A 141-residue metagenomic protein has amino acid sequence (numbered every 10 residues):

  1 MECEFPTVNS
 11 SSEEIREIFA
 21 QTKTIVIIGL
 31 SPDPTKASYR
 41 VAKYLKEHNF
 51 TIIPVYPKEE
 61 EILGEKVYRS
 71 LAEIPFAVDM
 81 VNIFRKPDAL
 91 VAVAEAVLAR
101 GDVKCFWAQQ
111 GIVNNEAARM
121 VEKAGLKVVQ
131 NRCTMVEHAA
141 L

Functional and structural regions predicted by a protein language model:
M1-Q21: Short N-terminal or domain-adjacent regulatory/targeting segments
F5-S11, E61-F76, N82-A92: Glycine-rich, highly charged phosphate/nucleotide-binding loops
V26-I28: Conserved beta-strand elements of the Class I
S31-T35, K43-L63: NAD(P)-binding Rossmann-fold cofactor-contacting core
H48-F50, R100-K104, A124-L126: A short helix->loop->beta-strand "cap" motif at the edges of active sites that frequently abuts
I62-E65, D79, E116-R119, E137-L141: Short, charged, surface-exposed secondary-structure boundary motifs
V97-V121: ADP-ribose/adenylate-binding Rossmann-like module
K127-L141: Active-site capping/gating segments
